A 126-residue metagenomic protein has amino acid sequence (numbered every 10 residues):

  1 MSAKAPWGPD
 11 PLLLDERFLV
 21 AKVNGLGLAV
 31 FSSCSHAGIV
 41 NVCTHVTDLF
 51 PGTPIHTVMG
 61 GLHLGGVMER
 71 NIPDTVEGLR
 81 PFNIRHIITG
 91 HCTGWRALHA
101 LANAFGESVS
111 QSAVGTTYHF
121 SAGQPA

Functional and structural regions predicted by a protein language model:
M1-A5: Short Pro/Gly-enriched beta-strand edge/turn motifs at strand-loop
P6-W7, P11-V114: Cap/insert and terminal regions of metallo-dependent hydrolase folds
S108-A126: Binuclear metal-dependent phosphoesterase catalytic core
